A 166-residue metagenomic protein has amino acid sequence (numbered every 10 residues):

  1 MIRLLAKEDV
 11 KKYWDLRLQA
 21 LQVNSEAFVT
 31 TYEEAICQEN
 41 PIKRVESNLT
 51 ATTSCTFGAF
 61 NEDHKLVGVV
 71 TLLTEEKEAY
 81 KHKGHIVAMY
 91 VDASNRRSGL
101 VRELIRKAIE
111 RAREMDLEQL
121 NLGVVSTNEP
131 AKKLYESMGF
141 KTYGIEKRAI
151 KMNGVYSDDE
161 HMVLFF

Functional and structural regions predicted by a protein language model:
I2, G144-I145: Conserved S-adenosyl-L-methionine
L4-E8, W14-D15, Q19-S94, I105-K107 (+2 more regions): Acetyl-CoA-dependent GNAT
A79, A88, D92-R106, E114-M115 (+2 more regions): Conserved glycine-rich acetyl-CoA-binding loop
Y80-K83, S98, N153-Y156: Non-catalytic, surface-exposed connector residues within folded enzymatic/regulatory domains
E118, V125-K132, E136-M138, K147-F166: C-terminal "cap" of GNAT-fold acetyltransferases
